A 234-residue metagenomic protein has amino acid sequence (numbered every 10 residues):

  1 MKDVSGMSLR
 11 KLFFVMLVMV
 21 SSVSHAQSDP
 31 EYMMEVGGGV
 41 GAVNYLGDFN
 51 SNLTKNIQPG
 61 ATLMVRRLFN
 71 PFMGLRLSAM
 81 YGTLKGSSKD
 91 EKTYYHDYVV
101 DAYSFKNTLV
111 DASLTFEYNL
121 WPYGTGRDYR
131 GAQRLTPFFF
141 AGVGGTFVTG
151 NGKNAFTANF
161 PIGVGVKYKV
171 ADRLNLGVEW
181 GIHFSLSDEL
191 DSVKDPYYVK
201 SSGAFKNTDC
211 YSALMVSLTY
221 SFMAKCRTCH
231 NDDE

Functional and structural regions predicted by a protein language model:
M1-E31, F222-E234: Cleavable N-terminal export/targeting peptides
A26-R66, M215-K225: Short glycine/proline- and aromatic-enriched beta-strand/turn motifs that initiate or cap beta-hairpins
E31, L68-F72, W121-Y123, K169-A171 (+1 more regions): Outer-membrane beta-barrel channels and translocator barrels
Y32, K55-P59, T108-A112, Q133-L135 (+2 more regions): Residues that define the transmembrane beta-barrel architecture of outer-membrane proteins
G38-A42, L63-R67, L77, L114-Y118 (+4 more regions): Residues on the lipid-exposed face of transmembrane beta-strands in outer-membrane beta-barrel proteins
F49-L53, S87-Y94, R127-G131, G150-F156 (+2 more regions): Outer-membrane beta-barrel translocator domains and adjoining extracellular loop/strand segments of Gram-negative
P71-G152: Gram-negative (and chloroplast) outer-membrane scaffold detector with strong preference for beta-barrel transmembrane
L109, A171-E234: Predominantly the C-terminal beta-signal and adjacent terminal strand-loop region of outer-membrane beta-barrel
